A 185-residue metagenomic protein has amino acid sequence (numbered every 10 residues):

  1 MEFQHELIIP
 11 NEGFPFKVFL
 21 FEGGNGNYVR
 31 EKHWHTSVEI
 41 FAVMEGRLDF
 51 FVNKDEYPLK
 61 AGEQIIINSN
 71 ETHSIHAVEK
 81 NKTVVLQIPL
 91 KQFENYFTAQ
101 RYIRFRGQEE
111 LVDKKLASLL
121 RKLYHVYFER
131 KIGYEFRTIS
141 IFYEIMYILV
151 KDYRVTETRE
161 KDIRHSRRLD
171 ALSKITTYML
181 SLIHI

Functional and structural regions predicted by a protein language model:
M1-K60, Y102-R104: Generic protein-terminus/edge-of-domain signal
A42, K115-L119, I141, I148: Amphipathic, well-ordered alpha-helical segments in soluble domains
L59-T72: Conserved metal-binding segment of the jelly-roll/cupin
S69-Q92: Ligand-binding loop in jelly-roll beta-barrel domains
K91-Q108: Double-stranded beta-helix
R104-K114, Y127-R137, Y147-L182: Short, Lys/Arg-enriched, Trp-marked, Pro/Gly-tolerant hinge/linker segments that flank
